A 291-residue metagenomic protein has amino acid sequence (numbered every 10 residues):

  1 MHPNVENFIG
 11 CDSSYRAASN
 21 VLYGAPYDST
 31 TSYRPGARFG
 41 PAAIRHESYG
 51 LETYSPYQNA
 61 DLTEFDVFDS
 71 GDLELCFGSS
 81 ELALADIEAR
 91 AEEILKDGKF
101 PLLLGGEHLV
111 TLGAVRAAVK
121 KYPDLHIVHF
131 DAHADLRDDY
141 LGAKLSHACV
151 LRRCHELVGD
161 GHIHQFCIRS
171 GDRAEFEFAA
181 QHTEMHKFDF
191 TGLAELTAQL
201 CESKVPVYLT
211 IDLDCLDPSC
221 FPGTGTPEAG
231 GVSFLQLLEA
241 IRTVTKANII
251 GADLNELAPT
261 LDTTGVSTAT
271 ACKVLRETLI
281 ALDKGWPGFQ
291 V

Functional and structural regions predicted by a protein language model:
M1-V291: Conserved alpha-helical scaffold segments that buttress catalytic/binding sites
